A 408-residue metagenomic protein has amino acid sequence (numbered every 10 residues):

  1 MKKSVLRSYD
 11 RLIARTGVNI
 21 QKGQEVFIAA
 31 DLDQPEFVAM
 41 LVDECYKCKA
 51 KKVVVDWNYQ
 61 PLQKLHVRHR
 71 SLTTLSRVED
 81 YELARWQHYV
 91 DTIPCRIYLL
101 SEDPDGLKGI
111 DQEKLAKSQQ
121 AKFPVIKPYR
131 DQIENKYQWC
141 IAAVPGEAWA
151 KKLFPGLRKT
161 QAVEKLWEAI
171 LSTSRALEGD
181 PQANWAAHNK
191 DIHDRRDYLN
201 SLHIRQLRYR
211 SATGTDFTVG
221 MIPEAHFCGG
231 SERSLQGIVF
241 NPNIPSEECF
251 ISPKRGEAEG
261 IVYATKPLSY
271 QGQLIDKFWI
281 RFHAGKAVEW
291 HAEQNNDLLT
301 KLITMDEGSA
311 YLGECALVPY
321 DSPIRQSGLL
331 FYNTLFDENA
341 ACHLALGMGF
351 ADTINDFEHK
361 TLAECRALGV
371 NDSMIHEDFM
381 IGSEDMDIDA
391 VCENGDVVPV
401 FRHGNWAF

Functional and structural regions predicted by a protein language model:
M1-E259, A390, D396, W406-F408: Active-site bordering "gate/hinge" segments that shape substrate access to catalytic or cofactor-binding pockets
R11, N200-L202, Q271-Q273, G308 (+2 more regions): Short solvent-exposed loop/turn micro-motifs enriched in small/polar/acidic residues
Q206-Y209, F278, V288, E384-E393: Short polybasic amphipathic segments
G220, W290-H291, F401: Short linear motifs in exposed loops
I251-E307: Long, well-ordered mid-to-C-terminal structural blocks that present hydrophobic/aromatic surfaces
E257-E259, I275-K277, A284, A310-E314 (+3 more regions): Active-site lining segments that contact anionic ligands and/or coordinate catalytic metals
A287-E358: Dual-mode signal for accessory low-complexity, basic/Gly-rich regions
A363-F408: Extended hydrophobic packing segments that form well-structured cores
